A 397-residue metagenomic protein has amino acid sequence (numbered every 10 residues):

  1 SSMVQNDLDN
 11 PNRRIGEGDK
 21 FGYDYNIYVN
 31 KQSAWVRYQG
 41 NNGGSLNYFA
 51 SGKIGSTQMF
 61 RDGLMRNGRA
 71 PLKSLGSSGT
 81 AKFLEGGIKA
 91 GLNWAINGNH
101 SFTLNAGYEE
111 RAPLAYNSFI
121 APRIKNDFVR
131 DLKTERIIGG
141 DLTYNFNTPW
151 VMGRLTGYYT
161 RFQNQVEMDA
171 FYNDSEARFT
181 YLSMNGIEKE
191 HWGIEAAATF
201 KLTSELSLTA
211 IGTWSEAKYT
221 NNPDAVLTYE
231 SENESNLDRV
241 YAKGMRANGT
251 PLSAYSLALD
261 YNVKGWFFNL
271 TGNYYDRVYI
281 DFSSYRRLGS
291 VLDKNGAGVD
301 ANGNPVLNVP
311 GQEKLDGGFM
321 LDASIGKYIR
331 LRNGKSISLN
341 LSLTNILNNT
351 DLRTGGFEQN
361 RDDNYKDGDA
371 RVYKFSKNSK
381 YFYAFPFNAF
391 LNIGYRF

Functional and structural regions predicted by a protein language model:
S1-N97, D224: Signature of Gram-negative outer-membrane beta-barrel scaffolds
A34-G40, A90-W94, L142-F146, I194-F200 (+6 more regions): Residues on the lipid-exposed face of transmembrane beta-strands in outer-membrane beta-barrel proteins
S45-Y48, N99-F102, W150-G153, E205-L208 (+2 more regions): Repeated loop/turn-to-beta-strand initiation elements of outer-membrane beta-barrel proteins
A50-S56, L104-Y108, L155-Y159, A210-W214 (+4 more regions): Transmembrane beta-barrel strands of outer-membrane/channel proteins
Q58, M65-R69, W94-G140, M152 (+4 more regions): Surface-exposed extracellular loop regions of Gram-negative outer-membrane beta-barrel proteins, predominantly
Y159-R161, T180-Y285, G394: Gram-negative outer-membrane beta-barrel transporters
N248-R330, G355-G356: C-terminal beta-barrel architecture of Gram-negative outer-membrane proteins
N273-D300, K327-F397: C-terminal beta-signal and adjacent terminal beta-strands/loops of Gram-negative outer-membrane beta-barrel proteins
